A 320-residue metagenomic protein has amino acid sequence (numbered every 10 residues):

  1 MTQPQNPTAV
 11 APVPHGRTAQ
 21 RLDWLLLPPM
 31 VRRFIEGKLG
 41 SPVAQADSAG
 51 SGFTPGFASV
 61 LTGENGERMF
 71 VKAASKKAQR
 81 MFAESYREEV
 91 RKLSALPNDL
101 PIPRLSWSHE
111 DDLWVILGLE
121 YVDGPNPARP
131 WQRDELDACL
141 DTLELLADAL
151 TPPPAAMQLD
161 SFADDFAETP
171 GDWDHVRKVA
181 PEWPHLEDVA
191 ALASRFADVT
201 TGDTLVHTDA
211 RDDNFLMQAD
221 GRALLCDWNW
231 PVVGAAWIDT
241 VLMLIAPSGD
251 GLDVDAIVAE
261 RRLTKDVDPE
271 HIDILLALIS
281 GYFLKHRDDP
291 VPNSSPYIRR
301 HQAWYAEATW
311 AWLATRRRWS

Functional and structural regions predicted by a protein language model:
T2-D47: Juxta-kinase regulatory segment immediately upstream of eukaryotic protein kinase catalytic domains
L26-P42, T151-H207, L263: An alpha-helical support segment within catalytic cores of ATP-dependent transferases
T54-S85: ATP-binding glycine-rich loop module of kinase domains
L96-D99, V122-S161: Conserved kinase catalytic-core helix
R104-L113: Short beta-strand micro-motifs within the conserved protein kinase catalytic domain, predominantly in the N-lobe
D112-P125: Conserved short submotifs of the Hanks-type protein kinase catalytic core that shape the nucleotide-binding pocket
W237-D266, L276-N293: Active-site activation/catalytic loop segments of kinase-like enzymes and analogous catalytic loops in related
V254-D255, F283-S320: ATP/Mg2+ or Mg2+-diphosphate-binding catalytic cores that bind nucleotide phosphates or diphosphates via glycine-rich
